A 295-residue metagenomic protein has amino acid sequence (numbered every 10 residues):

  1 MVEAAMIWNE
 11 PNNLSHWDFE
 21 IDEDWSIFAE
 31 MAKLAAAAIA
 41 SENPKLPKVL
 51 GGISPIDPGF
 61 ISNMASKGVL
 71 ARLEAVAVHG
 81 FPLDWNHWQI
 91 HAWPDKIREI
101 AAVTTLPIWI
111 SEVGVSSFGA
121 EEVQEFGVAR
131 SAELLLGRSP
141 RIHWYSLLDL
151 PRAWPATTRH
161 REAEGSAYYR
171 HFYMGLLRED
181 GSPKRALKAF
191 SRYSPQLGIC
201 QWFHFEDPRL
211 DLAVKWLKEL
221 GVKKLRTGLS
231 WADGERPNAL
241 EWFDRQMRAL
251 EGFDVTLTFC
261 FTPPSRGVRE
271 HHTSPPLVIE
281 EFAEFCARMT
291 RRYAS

Functional and structural regions predicted by a protein language model:
M1-I56, V214-S295: Substrate-binding cleft and catalytic face of glycoside hydrolase catalytic domains, especially the flexible beta-alpha
V2-E3, D22-A132, G137-R138, P155 (+5 more regions): Noncatalytic carbohydrate-binding groove/subsite architecture in carbohydrate-active enzymes
E3-I7, K48-G51, E74-V78, I108-S111 (+4 more regions): Hydrophobic faces of well-ordered beta-strands that scaffold small-molecule active sites in alpha/beta enzyme cores
E10, E20, G80-F81, V113-G114 (+2 more regions): Cell-envelope and extracellular/periplasmic
N12, P55, L83, V115-S116 (+4 more regions): Residue-level marker for beta-strand->alpha-helix junctions and adjacent short loops that shape enzyme
E23, A120-F126, G137-S139, H143-W216 (+6 more regions): Aromatic-rich peripheral "rim/lid" segments of glycoside hydrolase catalytic domains that contact and position glycan
G59, P208, N238: Residues that form or flank phosphate/diphosphate-binding pockets in enzymes that use nucleotide phosphates
I110, S131, R141, K218 (+1 more regions): A generic structural signal for ordered secondary structure
